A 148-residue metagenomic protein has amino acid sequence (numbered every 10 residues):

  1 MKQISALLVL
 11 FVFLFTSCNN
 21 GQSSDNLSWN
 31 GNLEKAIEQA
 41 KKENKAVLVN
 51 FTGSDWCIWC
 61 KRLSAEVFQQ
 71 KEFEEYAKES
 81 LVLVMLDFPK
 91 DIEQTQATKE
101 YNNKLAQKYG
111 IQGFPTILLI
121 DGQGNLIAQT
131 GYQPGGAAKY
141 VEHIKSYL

Functional and structural regions predicted by a protein language model:
K2-V9: Sec-dependent signal peptide recognition, specifically the positively charged N-region followed immediately by
F15-S17: C-terminal motif of bacterial Sec signal peptides marking the signal peptidase cleavage site
N19-D25: Bacterial lipoprotein signal-peptidase II cleavage site
W29-N30, E66, F73-E100: Thiol-based oxidoreductase modules, predominantly thioredoxin-like and allied folds used for disulfide exchange
W29-V47, A77: A short beta-strand-turn-helix
N44, T52-W56, G113: Short pre-active-site segment immediately N-terminal to redox-active cysteine/selenocysteine motifs in thiol-based
T52-F68: Conserved redox-active cysteine motifs that mediate thiol-disulfide chemistry, especially di-cysteine Cys-X(1-2)-Cys
E66, K104-L148: Non-catalytic, surface beta->alpha helical segment in thiol-disulfide oxidoreductase systems
